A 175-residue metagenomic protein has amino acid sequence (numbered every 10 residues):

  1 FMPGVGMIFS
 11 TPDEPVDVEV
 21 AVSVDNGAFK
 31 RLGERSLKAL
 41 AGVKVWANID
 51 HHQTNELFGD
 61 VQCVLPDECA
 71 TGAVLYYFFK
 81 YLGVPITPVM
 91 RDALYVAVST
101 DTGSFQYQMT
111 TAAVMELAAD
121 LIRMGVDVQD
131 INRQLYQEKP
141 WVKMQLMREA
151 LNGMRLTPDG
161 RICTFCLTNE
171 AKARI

Functional and structural regions predicted by a protein language model:
F1, D17, T100-I175: Hydrophobic helix-and-loop "lid/oligomerization" segment in the mid-to-C-terminal part of catalytic domains
F1-A41: N-terminal small/polar loop signature for handling phosphorylated ligands or for N-terminal nucleophile
G4-F9, V43-W46, D60-L65: Active-site regions of enzymes building and remodeling cell-envelope glycoconjugates
D13-V16, K38-A41, N55-E56, I86-P88 (+2 more regions): Solvent-exposed alpha-helices and their adjacent loops that cap or buttress functional pockets in soluble metabolic
V20-V22, V45-I49, Q62-V64, C163: Hydrophobic/aromatic beta-strand patches that form the interior of the parallel beta-sheet core in alpha/beta enzyme
N26-F29, H52-T54, N169-A171: Short glycine-rich anion-binding loops that position phosphate/pyrophosphate groups of nucleotides and phosphorylated
R31-L32, L57, R174: Short helix/loop capping segments that flank catalytic or ligand/cofactor-binding pockets
H51-L117: Short alpha-helices
